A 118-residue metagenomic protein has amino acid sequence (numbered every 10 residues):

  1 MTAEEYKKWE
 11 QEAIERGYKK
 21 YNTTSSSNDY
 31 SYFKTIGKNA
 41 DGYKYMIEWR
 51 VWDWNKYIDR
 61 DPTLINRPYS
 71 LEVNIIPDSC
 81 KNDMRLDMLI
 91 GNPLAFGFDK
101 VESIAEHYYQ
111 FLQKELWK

Functional and structural regions predicted by a protein language model:
M1-D41: Negatively charged, low-complexity tracts enriched in Asp/Glu with abundant Ser/Thr
M1-E4, K114-K118: Short intrinsically disordered terminal tails
A3-W9, K81-N82, L86, A105: Short amphipathic alpha-helical segments that mediate assembly, nucleic-acid/protein binding, or membrane association
E5, I14, Y45-R50, Q113: Acidic, low-complexity intrinsically disordered regions
S26-N28, Y32, L71, C80 (+1 more regions): Compositionally biased regions
G42-D99: Intrinsically disordered, low-complexity regulatory segments enriched in Ser/Thr/Pro and charged residues
G97-E115: A short, charged, amphipathic alpha-helix used as a generic interaction element across diverse proteins
